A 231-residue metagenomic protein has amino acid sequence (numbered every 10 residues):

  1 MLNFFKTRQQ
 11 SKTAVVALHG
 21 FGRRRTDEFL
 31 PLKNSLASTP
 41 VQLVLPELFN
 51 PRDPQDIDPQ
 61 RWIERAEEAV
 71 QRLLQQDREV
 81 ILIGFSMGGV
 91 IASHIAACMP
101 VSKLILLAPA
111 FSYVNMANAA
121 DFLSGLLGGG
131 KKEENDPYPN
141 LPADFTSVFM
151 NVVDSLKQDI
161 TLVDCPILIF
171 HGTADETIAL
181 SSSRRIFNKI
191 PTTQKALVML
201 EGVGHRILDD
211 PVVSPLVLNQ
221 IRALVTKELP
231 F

Functional and structural regions predicted by a protein language model:
M1-P51: Short, surface-exposed "cap/lid" segments of acyl-processing enzymes
G22, A174-I178: Acidic catalytic loop of the alpha/beta-hydrolase fold
F29-L30, C165, A179-N188: Short alpha-helix in the alpha/beta-hydrolase fold that links the catalytic acid
D56, V203-S214: Catalytic histidine-centered segment of alpha/beta-hydrolase-like enzymes
G84-G88, A92: Gly/Ala-rich beta-loop-alpha elbow adjacent to hydrolase catalytic centers
I105-N115: Active-site nucleophile loop of the alpha/beta-hydrolase fold
V163, I169-H171, D175: Short beta-strand/loop motif that positions the catalytic acidic residue of the alpha/beta-hydrolase fold
I190-R206, Q220: Catalytic histidine neighborhood in serine/cysteine hydrolases with alpha/beta-hydrolase-type architecture
